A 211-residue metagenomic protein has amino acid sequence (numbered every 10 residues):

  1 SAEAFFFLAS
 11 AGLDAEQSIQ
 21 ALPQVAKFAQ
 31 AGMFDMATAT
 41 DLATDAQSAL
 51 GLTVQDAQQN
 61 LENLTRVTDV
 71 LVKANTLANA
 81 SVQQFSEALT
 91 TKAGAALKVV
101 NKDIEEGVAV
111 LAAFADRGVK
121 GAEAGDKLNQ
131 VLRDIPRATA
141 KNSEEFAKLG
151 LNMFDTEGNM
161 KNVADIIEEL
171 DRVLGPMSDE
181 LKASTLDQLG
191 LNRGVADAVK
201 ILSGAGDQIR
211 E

Functional and structural regions predicted by a protein language model:
A2-R210: Amphipathic alpha-helical interface segments used for oligomerization, scaffolding, and membrane association
